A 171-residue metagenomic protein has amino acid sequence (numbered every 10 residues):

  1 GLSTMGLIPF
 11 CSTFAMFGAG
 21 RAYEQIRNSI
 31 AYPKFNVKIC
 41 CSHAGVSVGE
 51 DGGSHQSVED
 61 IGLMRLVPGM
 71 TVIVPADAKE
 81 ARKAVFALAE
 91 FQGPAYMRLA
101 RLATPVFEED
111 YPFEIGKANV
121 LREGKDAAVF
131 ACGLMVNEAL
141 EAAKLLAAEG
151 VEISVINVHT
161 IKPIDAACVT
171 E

Functional and structural regions predicted by a protein language model:
L2-A128, I153: Conserved thiamine diphosphate
A15, H43, G133-M135, H159: Residue-level signal for short, function-critical loop segments
Y23-E24, A139-L140, A166-A167: Conserved strand-to-helix beginnings and helix N-cap segments that scaffold or border functional pockets
L88, N119-R122, K144-A147, V169-E171: Short, conserved, surface-exposed binding loops centered on an aromatic residue
A103-T104, M135-N137, T160-P163: Short, catalytically relevant binding-site loops at active-site mouths
A128-E149, I153-V155: Glycine-rich phosphate/diphosphate-binding loop of Rossmann-like nucleotide-binding domains
A147-E171: Core nucleotide-handling region used for phosphoryl-transfer chemistry
